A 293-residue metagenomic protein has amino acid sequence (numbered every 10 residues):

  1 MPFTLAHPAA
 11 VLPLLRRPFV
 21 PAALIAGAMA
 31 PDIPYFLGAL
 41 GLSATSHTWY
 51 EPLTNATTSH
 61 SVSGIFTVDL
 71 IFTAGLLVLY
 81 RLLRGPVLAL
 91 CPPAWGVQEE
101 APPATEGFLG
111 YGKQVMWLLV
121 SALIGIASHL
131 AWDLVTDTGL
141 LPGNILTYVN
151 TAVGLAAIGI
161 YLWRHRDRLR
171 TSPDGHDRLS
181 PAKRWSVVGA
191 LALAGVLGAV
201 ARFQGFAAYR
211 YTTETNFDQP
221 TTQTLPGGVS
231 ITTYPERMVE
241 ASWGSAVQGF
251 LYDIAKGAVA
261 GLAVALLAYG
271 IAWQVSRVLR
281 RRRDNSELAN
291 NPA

Functional and structural regions predicted by a protein language model:
M1-A293: N-terminal membrane-targeting hydrophobic helices
